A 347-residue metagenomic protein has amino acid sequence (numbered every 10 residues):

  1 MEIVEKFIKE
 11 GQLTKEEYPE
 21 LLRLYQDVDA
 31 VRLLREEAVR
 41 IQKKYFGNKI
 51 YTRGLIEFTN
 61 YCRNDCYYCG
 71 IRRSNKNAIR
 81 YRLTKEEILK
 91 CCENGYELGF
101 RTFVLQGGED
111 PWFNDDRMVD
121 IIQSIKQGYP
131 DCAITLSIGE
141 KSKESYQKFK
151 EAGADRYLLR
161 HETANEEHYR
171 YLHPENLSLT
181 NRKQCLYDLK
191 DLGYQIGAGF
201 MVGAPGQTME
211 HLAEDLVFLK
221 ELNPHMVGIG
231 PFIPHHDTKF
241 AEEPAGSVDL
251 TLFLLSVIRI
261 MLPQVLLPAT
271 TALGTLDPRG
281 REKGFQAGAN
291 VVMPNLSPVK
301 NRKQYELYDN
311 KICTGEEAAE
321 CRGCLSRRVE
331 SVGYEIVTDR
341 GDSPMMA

Functional and structural regions predicted by a protein language model:
M1-D29, Y96, N223-A347: Auxiliary Fe-S-binding modules of radical SAM enzymes
A38, C66, L105, L159 (+4 more regions): Conserved, mostly hydrophobic/aromatic
F46-E87: Canonical Radical SAM [4Fe-4S] cluster-binding loop centered on the CxxxCxxC motif and its immediate flanking residues
R53-I56, K76, V104-D115, E167 (+2 more regions): Glycine-rich, proline-tolerant flexible connector loops at the mouths of alpha/beta enzymes
I56-F58, E109-P111, I138-S142, T163-N165 (+5 more regions): Active-site-proximal loop/turn and secondary-structure-junction residues that shape catalytic pockets, frequently
R73-E87, G95-D116, I122, K126-L186 (+2 more regions): Core AdoMet radical
F113-I138, S178-Q195, E243-V265, E317-V329: Alpha-helix-loop-beta-strand connector modules within alpha/beta enzyme cores
S142-F149, P205-L219, G274-Q286: Catalytic cores of alpha/beta
